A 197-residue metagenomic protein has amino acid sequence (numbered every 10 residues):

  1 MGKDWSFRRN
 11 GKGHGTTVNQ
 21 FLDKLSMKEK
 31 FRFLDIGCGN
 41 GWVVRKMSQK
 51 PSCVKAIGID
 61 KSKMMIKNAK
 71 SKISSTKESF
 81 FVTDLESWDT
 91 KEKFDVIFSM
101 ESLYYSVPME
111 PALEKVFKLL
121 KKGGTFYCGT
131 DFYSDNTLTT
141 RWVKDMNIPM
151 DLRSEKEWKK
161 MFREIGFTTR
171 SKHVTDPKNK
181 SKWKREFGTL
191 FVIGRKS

Functional and structural regions predicted by a protein language model:
M1-S26, K46, M65, S134-D135: Conserved class I S-adenosyl-L-methionine
L34-I36, N40-S87: Class I SAM-dependent methyltransferase SAM/SAH-binding core
F98: A conserved beta-strand element that flanks and buttresses the S-adenosyl-L-methionine
E110-K122: A short glycine-rich, Lys/Arg-flanked "PGG" loop and its adjoining helix->strand segment in the class I
G123-T130: Conserved beta-strand signature within the Rossmann-like core of class I S-adenosyl-L-methionine
D131-P149: Short, glycine-/aromatic-enriched active-site segment of Class I SAM-dependent methyltransferases
M150-G166: Short alpha-helix
K178-S197: Core SAM-dependent methyltransferase catalytic element
